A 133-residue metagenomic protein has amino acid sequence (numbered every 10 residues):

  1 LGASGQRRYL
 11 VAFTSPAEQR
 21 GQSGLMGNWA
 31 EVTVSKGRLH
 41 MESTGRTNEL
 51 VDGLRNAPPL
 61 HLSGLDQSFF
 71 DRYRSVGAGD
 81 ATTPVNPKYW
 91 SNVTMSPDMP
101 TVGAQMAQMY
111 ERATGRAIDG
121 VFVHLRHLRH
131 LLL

Functional and structural regions predicted by a protein language model:
L1-L133: Non-catalytic, solvent-exposed segments at the cell envelope interface
